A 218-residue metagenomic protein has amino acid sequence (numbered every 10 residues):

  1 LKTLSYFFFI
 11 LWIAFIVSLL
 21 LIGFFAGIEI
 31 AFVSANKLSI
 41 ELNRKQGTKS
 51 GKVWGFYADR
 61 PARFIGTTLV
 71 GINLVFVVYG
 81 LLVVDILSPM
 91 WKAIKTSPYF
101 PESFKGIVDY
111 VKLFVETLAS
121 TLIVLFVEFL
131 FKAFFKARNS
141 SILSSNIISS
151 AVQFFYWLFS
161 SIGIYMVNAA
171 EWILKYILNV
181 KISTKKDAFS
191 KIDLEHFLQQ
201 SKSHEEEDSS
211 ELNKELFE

Functional and structural regions predicted by a protein language model:
L1-S203: Membrane-embedded alpha-helical segments of inner-membrane proteins
D208-E218: Long, charged amphipathic helices and adjacent flexible linkers at domain junctions
